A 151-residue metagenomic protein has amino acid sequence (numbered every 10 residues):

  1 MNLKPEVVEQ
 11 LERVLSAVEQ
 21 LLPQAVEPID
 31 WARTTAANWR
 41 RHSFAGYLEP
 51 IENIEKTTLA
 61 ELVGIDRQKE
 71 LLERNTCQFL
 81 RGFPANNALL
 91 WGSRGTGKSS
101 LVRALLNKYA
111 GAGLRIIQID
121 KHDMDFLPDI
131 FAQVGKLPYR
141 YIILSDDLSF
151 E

Functional and structural regions predicted by a protein language model:
N2-P5, Y47-L71: Dynamic helix-loop-helix/coil hinge segments at AAA+ ATPase domain boundaries and subdomain interfaces
N2-P50: Interdomain "pre-motor" coupling segment immediately N-terminal to P-loop NTPase/helicase cores
V8, L15, K56-L59, L114 (+1 more regions): Replace "adjacent to P-loop NTPase cores in ATP/GTP-dependent enzymes" with "adjacent to NTP-binding cores
I51-N53, C77-A85: Phosphate-binding P-loop
G64-Q68, G97-K98, D123: Phosphate/oxyanion-binding active-site loops and adjacent basic polyanion-contact surfaces
R67-R81: Pre-Walker A adenine-sensing motif
R81-A104: Walker A/P-loop nucleotide-binding motif
K108-Y141, L148-F150: AAA+/P-loop NTPase substrate/partner-engagement loops
